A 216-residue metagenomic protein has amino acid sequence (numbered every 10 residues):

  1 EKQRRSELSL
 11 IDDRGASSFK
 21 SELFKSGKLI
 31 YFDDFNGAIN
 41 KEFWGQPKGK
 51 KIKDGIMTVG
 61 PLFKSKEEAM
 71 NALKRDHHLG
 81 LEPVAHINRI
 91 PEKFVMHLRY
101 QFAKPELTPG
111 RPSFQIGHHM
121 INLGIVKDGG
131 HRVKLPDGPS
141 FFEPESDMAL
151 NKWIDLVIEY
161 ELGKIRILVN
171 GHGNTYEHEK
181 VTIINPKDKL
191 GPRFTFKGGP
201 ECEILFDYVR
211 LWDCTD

Functional and structural regions predicted by a protein language model:
K2-K48: Extracellular carbohydrate-recognition regions
K20-S21, N71, E82-N88, F142-M148 (+1 more regions): Beta-strand-rich interaction surfaces with strong enrichment in secreted/lumenal proteins
F35, D207-L211: Extracellular beta-strand elements of beta-rich domains used for carbohydrate recognition/degradation or cell-matrix
F35, M96-L98, K152-V169: Short tryptophan-centered beta-strand motifs in secreted/extracellular beta-sheet-rich domains of glycan-recognition
A38-A69: Extracellular glycan-recognition surfaces and repeat-rich motifs
F63-P136, T215: Secretory/extracellular carbohydrate-interaction modules and structurally similar beta-sandwich "look-alikes"
L135-V157: Short, aromatic/His-centered strand-loop micro-motif at the edge of beta-sheets
H178-D207: Flexible glycan-contacting loops in extracellular carbohydrate-active proteins
